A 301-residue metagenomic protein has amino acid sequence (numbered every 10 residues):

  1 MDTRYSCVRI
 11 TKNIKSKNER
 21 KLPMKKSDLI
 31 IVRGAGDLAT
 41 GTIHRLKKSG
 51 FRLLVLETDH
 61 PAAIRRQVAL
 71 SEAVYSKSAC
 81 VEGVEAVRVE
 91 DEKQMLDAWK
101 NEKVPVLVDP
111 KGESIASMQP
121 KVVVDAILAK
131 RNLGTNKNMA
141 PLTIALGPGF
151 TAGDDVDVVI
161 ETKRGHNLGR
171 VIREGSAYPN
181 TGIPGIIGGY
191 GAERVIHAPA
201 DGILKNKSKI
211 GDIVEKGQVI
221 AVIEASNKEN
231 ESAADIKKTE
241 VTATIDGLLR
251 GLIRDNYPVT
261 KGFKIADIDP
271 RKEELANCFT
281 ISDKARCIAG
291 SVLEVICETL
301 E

Functional and structural regions predicted by a protein language model:
Y5, I10-P23: Short, Lys/Arg-enriched N-terminal segments with co-localized hydrophobic residues within the first ~10-30 amino acids
M24-E301: Well-ordered secondary-structure scaffolds
